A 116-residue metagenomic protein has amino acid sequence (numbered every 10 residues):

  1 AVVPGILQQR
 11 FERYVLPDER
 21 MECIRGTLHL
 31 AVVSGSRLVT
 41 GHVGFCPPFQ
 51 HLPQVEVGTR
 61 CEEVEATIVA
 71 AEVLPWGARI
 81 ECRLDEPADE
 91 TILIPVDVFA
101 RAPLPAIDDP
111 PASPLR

Functional and structural regions predicted by a protein language model:
A1-F45, P87-L93, F99-R116: Extracellular receptor-binding modules and their adjoining Ser/Thr/Gly/Asp/Asn-rich linkers
H29-A31, I68-A71: Short amphipathic beta-strand and strand-loop transition segments with alternating hydrophobic
G35-R37, A70-C82, A88: Ser/Thr- and Asn-enriched, surface-exposed coil loops between beta-strands
G41-V43, V57, I80-C82, V98: Preference for bulky hydrophobic residues occupying beta-strand positions in well-ordered beta-sheet regions
C46-Q50: Short solvent-exposed strand-capping/beta-turn motif centered on an Asx-Ser/Thr pair
L52-G58: Short, hydrophobic/aromatic beta-strand segments
T59-V64: Change "in extracellular beta-sheet-rich domains … of secreted and cell-surface proteins" to "in beta-sheet-rich domains
